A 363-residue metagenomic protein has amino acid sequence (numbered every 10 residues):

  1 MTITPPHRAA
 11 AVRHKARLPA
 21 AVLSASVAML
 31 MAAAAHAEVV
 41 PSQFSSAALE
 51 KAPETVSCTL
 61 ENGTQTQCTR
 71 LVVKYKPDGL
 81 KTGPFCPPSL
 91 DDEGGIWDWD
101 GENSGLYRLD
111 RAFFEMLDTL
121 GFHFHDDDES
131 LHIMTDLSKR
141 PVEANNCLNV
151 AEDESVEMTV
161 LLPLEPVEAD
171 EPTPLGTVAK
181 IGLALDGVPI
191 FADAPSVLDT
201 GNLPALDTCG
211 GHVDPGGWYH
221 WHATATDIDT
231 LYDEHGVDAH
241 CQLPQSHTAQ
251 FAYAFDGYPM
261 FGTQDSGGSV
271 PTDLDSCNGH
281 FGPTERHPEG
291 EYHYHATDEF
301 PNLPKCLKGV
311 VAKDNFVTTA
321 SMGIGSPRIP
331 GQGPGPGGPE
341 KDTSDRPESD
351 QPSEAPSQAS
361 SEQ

Functional and structural regions predicted by a protein language model:
M1-A16: N-terminal secretory signal peptides that target proteins for export/translocation
A21-M31: Bacterial N-terminal signal peptides
M31-A37: Sec/Tat signal peptide C-region and signal peptidase I cleavage site
E38-D199: Solvent-exposed N-terminal domain segments of exported/luminal and surface proteins
E38-V40, F44-S46, P271-Q363: Long, compositionally biased interface segments
D153, L183, L206-G217, D275-E291: Short, low-complexity cationic-aromatic patches
V156-L162, A184-D186, D214-D229, H287-P301: Extracellular/lumenal glycan-associated surfaces
L198-L206, G216-V270: Short helix-loop boundary/capping segments
